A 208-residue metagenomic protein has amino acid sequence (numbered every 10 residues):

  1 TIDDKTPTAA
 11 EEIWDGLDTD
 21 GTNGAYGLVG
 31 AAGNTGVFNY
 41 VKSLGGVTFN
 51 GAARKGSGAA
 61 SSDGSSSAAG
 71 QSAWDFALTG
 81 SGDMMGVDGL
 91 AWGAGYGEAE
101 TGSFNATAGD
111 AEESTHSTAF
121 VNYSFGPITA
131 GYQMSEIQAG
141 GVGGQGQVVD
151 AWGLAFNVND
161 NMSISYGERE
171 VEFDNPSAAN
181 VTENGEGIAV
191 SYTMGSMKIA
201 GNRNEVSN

Functional and structural regions predicted by a protein language model:
T1-N208: Outer-membrane beta-barrel proteins
